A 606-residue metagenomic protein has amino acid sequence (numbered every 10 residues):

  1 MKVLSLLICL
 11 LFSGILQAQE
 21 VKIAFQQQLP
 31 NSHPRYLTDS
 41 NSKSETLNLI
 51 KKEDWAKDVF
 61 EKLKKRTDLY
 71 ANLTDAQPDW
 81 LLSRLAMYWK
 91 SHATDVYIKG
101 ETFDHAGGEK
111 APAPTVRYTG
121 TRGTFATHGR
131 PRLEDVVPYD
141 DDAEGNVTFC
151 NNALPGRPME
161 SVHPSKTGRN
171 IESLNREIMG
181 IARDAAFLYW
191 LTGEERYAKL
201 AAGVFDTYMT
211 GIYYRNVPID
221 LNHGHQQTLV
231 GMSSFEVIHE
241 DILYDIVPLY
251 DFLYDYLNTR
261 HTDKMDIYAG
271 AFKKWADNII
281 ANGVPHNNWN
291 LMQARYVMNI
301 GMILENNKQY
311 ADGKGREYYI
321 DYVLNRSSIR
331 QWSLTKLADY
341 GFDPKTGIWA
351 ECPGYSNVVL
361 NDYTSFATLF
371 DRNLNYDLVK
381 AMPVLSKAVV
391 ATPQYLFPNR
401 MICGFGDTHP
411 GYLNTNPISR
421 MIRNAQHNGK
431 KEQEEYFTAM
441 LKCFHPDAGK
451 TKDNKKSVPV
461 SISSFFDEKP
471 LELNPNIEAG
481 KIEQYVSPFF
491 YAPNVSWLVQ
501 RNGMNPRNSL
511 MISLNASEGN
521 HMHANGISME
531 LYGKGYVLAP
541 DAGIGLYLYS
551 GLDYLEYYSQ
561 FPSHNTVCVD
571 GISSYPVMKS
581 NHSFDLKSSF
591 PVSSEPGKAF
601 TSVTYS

Functional and structural regions predicted by a protein language model:
M1-V21: Bacterial Sec-dependent N-terminal signal peptides
Q19-M302, D321-L324, T364: Extracellular glycan-targeting catalytic surfaces
Q28, E45-K51, W55-K57, A350-S606: Extended polysaccharide-engagement surfaces of secreted carbohydrate-active enzymes
M87, S91-H92, L221-V237, M292-I300 (+2 more regions): Carbohydrate-binding/catalytic loop surfaces
K166-R169, T259-D263, D277-P285, N307-Y310 (+1 more regions): Active-site-adjacent structural elements in folded domains
T192, L253-D266, L304-G313, L369-K380: Inter-helical turn/loop segments and adjacent helix faces that build the functional surface of alpha-helical bundle
T207-Y214, Y322-L337, V384-R400: Short, mixed-charge aromatic SLiMs
I238, P285-Q293, G315, E351-V359 (+2 more regions): Short, contiguous, pocket-lining structural segments that sit at or immediately flank catalytic/ligand-binding sites
